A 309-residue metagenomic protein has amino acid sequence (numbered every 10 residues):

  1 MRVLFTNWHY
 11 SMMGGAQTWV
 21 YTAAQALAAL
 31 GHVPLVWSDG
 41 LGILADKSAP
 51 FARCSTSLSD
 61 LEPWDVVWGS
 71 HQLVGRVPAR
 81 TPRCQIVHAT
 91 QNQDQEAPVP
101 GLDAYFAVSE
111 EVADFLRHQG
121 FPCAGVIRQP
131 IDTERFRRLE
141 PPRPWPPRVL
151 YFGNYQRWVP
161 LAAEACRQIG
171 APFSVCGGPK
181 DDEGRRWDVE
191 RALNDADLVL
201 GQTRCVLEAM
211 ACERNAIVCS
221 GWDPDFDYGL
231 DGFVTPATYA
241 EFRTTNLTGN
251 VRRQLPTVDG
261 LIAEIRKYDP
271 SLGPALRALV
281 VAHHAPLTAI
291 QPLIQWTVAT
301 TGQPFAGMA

Functional and structural regions predicted by a protein language model:
N7-W19, R157-V159: A short, glycine/small-residue-rich beta-strand->loop->alpha-helix junction that serves as a flexible
G15, N246-V298, G302-G307: A charged, aromatic-enriched C-terminal amphipathic alpha-helix characteristic of glycosyltransferases across folds
A16-L27, L293: Short amphipathic alpha-helix
V66-Q72, P78-D94, D103-A107, C219: Active-site proximal beta-strand in glycosyltransferases
Q95-P98, R117-H118, P130-W145, W187: Acidic anion/phosphate-binding donor-loop and adjacent secondary structure in glycosyltransferase catalytic cores
D103-F115, F121-F136: Donor nucleotide-sugar binding/catalytic pocket of nucleotide-sugar-dependent glycosyltransferases
F106, Q129-D132, E140-V159: Conserved donor-binding/catalytic core segment of Leloir-type glycosyltransferases
R204-S271: Catalytic binding pocket for nucleotide-activated donors in carbohydrate/polymer assembly enzymes
